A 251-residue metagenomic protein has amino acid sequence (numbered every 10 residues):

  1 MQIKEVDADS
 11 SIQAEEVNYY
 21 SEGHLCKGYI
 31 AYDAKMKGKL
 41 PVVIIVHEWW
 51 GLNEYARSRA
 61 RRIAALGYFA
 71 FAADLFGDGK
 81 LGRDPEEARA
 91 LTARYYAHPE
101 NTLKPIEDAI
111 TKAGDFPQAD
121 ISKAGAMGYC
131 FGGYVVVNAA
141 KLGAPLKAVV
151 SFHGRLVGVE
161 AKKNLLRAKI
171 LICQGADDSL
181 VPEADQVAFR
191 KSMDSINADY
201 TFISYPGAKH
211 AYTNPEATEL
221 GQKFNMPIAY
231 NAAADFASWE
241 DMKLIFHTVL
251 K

Functional and structural regions predicted by a protein language model:
I3-S10, E16-F116, P215-A229: Serine-hydrolase catalytic machinery in alpha/beta-hydrolase-like enzymes
R59, P182-S192: Short alpha-helix in the alpha/beta-hydrolase fold that links the catalytic acid
Y68, L75, G154, Y205-G207: Active-site loop/turn elements of alpha/beta-hydrolase fold enzymes, especially the short glycine-/histidine-rich
I106-R167: Primarily recognizes the serine-hydrolase "nucleophile elbow" in alpha/beta-hydrolase and SGNH/GDSL folds
L165-I170, I196-D199: Short, proline-enriched alpha-helix->beta-strand connector loops that line the catalytic pocket of alpha/beta-hydrolase
I172-Q174, D178, Y205: Short beta-strand/loop motif that positions the catalytic acidic residue of the alpha/beta-hydrolase fold
D177-V181, H210-A211: Acidic catalytic loop of the alpha/beta-hydrolase fold
D199-K251: C-terminal catalytic histidine-bearing segment of alpha/beta-hydrolase fold enzymes
